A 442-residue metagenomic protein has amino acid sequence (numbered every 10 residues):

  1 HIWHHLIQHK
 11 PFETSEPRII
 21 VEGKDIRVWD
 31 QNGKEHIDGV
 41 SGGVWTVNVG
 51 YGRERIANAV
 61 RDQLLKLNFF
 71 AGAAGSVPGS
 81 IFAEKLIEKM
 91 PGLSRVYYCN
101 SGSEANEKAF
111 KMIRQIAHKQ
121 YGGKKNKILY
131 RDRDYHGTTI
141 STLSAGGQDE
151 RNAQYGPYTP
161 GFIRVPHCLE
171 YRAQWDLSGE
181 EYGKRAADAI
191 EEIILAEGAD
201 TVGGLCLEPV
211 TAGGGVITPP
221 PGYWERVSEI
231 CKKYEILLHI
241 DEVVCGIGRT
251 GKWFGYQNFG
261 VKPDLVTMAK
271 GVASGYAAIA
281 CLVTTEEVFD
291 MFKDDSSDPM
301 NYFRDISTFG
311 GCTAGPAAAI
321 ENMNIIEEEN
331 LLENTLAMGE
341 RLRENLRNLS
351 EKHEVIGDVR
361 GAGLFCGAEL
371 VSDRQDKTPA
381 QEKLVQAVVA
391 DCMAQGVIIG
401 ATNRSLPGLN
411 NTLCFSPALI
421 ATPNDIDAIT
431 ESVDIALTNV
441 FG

Functional and structural regions predicted by a protein language model:
H1-G442: Conserved N-terminal phosphate-binding loop of PLP-dependent enzymes in the Aspartate aminotransferase
